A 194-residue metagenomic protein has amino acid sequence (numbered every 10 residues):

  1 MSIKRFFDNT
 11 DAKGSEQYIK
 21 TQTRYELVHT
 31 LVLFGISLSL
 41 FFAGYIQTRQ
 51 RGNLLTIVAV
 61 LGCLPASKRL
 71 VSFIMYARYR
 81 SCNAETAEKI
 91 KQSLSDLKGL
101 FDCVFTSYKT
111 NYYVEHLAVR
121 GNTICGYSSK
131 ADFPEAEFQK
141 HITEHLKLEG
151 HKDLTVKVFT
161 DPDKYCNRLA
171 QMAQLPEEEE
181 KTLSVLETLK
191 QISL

Functional and structural regions predicted by a protein language model:
M1-L100, S107, K140, K147-L154 (+1 more regions): Surface-exposed interaction regions that form or flank ligand-binding interfaces
L94-F133: Acidic, Ser/Thr-rich low-complexity segments on the non-lumenal side of membrane proteins
R120, D132-L146: Mg2+/Mn2+-dependent nuclease catalytic core
N122-C125, D153-K157: Hydrophobic beta-strand segments of well-ordered beta-sheets in folded domains
